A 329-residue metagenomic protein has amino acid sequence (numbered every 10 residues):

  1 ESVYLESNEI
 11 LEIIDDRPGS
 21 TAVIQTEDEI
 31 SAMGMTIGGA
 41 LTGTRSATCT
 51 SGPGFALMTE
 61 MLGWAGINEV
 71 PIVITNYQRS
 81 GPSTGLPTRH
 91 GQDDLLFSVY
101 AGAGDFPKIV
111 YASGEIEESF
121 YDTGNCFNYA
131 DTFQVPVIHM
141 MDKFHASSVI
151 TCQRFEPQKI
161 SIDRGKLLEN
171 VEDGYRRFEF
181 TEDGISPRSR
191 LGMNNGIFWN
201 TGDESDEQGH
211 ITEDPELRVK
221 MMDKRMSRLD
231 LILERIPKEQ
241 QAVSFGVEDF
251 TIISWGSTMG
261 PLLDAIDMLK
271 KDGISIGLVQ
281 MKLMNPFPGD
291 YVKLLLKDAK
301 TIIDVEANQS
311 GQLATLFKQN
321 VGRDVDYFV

Functional and structural regions predicted by a protein language model:
E1-A103, P107-K108, A112-S113, R323 (+1 more regions): Thiamine diphosphate
V3-Y4, M58-T59, S83-T84, Y121 (+2 more regions): Short helix/loop capping segments that flank catalytic or ligand/cofactor-binding pockets
V23-E27, G52, E117, I253-G256 (+1 more regions): Residue-level marker of alpha-helix boundaries and capping positions
S31, E117-F120, P286: A short acidic, often aromatic-flanked loop/helix-cap motif at beta-alpha or helix-coil junctions that lines enzyme
G38-L41, I67, Y121, N128 (+1 more regions): Charged/polar positions on well-ordered alpha helices
D105-A130: Active-site/ligand-binding-proximal alpha/beta "capping" segment
D122, F127-V329: Flexible, low-complexity linker and terminal segments
